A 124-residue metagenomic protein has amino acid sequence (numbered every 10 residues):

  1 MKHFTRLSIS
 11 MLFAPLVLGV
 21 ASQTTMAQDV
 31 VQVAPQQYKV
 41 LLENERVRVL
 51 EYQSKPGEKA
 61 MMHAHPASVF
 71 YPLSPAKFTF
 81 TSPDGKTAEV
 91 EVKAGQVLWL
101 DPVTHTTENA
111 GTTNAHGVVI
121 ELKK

Functional and structural regions predicted by a protein language model:
M1-L7, Q23: Positively charged n-region of N-terminal signal peptides that target proteins for export
S8-A21: Bacterial N-terminal signal peptides
A21-A27: Sec/Tat signal peptide C-region and signal peptidase I cleavage site
A34-K59, P66-F70, V119-I120: A short glycine-rich, His/Asp/Glu-containing loop-to-beta-strand
E43-R46, D84-P102: Short acidic-glycine-tyrosine-enriched beta hairpin
G57-A60, Q96-E108: Histidine-centered metal-chelating micro-motifs
H65-D84: Glycine- and acidic-residue-biased ligand/ion/polar-headgroup-sensing regions
P75, P102-K123: Ligand-binding loop in jelly-roll beta-barrel domains
